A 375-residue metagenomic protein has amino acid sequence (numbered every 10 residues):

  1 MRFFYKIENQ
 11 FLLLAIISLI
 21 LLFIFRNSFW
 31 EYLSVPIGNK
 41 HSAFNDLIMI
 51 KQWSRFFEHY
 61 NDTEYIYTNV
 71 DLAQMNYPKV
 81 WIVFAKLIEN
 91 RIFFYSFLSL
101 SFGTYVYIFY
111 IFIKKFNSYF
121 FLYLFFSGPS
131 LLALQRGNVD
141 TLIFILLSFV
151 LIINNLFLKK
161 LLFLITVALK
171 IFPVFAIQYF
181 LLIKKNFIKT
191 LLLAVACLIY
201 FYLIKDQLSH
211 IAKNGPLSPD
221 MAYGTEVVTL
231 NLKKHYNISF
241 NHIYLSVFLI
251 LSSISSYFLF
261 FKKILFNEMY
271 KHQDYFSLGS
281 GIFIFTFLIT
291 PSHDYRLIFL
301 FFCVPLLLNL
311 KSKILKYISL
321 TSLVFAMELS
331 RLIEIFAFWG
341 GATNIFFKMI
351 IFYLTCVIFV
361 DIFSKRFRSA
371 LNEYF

Functional and structural regions predicted by a protein language model:
R2-I152, L156-L158, I183-D294, F301 (+1 more regions): Primarily membrane-embedded glycan-assembly and transfer machineries that use lipid-linked glycans
L22, I152, L164, L307-N309 (+1 more regions): Hydrophobic alpha-helical segments of integral membrane proteins
W30, L306-F375: Aromatic-enriched
L132, G137-D140, T290, Y295-L297 (+1 more regions): Membrane helix-loop boundary segments at the extracytoplasmic
V139-S148, I171-V174, R296-P305, K348-F352: Hydrophobic core segments of transmembrane alpha-helices in multi-pass, intramembrane catalytic enzymes
L161-L182, I289-R296: Transmembrane helices and adjacent periplasmic/lumenal helix-loop junctions of polyprenol-phosphate-dependent
F180, P305-L306: Active-site catalytic microenvironments for nucleophilic, acid-base chemistry
